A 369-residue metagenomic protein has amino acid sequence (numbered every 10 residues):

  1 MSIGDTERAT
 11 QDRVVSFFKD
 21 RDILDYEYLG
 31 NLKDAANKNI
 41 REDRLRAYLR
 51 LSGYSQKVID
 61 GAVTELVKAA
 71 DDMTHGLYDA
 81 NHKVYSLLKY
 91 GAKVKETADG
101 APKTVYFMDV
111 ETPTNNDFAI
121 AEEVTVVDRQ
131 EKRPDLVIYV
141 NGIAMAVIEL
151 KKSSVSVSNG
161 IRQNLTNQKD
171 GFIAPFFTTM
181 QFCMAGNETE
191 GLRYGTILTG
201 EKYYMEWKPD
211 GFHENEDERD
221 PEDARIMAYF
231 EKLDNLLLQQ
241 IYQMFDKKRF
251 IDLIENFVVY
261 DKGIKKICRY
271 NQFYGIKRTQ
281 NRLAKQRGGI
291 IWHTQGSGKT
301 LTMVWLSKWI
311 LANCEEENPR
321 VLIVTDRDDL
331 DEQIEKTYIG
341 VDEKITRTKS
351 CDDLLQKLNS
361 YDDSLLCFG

Functional and structural regions predicted by a protein language model:
S2-R320, T325, D329-I345, D362-D363: ATP-dependent helicase/translocase motor core
I323, F368-G369: Short beta-strand segments
G340, D352-C367: Conserved motor-coupling elements within RecA-like helicase/translocase cores
T346-D352: Short gly/ser/thr-rich secondary-structure transition/capping motifs
